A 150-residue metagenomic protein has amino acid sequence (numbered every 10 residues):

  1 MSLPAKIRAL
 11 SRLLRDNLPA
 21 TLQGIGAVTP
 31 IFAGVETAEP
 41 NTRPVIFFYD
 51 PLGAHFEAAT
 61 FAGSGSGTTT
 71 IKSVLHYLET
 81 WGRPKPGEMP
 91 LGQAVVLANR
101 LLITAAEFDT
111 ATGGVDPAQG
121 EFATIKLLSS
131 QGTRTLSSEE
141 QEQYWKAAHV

Functional and structural regions predicted by a protein language model:
M1-V150: Long, low-complexity N-terminal extensions
